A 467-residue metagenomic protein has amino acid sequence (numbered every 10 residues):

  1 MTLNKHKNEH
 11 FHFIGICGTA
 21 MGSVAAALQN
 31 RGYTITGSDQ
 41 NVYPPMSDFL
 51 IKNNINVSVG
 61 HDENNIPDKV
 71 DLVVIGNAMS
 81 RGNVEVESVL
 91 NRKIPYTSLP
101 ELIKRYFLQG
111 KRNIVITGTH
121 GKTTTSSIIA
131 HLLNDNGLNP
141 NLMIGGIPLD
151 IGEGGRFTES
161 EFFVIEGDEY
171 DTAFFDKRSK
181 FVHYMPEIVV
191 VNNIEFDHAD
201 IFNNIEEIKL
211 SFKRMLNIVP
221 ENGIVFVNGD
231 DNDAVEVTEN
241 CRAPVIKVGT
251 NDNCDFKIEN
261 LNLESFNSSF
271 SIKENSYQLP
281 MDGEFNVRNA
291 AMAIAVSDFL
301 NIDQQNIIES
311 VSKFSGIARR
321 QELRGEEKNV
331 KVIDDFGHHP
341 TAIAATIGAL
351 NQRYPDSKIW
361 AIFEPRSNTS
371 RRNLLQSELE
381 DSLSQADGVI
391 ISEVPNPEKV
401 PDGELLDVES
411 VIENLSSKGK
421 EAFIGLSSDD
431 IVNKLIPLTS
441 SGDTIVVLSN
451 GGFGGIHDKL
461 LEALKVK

Functional and structural regions predicted by a protein language model:
M1-P44, I51-V57, K69, V73 (+6 more regions): ATP-dependent carboxylate-amine ligase
F13, A27, L99-P148: Walker A (P-loop) phosphate-binding motif
P44-K52, N65-I75, S80-T97, K104 (+5 more regions): Acidic, Mg2+-coordinating active-site environments of NTP-dependent enzymes
G76, V115-T117, M143-I144, V164-E166 (+3 more regions): Short beta-strand segments
N83-S88, F174-D176, D200-E206, S370-R372 (+2 more regions): Glycine/threonine-rich flexible loop motifs
F157-E159: Conserved motor-coupling elements within RecA-like helicase/translocase cores
F162-T172, V332-H338: Switch II (G3) loop of P-loop NTPases
D171-M185, T341-A349: Switch II of P-loop NTPase G domains
